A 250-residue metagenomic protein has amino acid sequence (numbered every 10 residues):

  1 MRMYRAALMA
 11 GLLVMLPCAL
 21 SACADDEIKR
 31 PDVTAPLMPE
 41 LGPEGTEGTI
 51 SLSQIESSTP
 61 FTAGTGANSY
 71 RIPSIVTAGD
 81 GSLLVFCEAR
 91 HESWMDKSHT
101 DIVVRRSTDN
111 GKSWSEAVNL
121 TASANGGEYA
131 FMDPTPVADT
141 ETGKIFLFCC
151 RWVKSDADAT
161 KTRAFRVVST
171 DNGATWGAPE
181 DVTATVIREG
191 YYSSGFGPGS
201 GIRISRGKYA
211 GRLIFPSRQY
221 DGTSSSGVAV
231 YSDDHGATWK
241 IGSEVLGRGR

Functional and structural regions predicted by a protein language model:
M1-A10: Bacterial N-terminal signal peptides that target proteins for export
M9-A19: Bacterial N-terminal signal peptides
L20-G48: Bacterial Sec-dependent N-terminal signal peptides
L41-R250: Asp-box/BNR beta-propeller blade signature and adjacent active/binding-site loops in extracellular glycan-interacting
